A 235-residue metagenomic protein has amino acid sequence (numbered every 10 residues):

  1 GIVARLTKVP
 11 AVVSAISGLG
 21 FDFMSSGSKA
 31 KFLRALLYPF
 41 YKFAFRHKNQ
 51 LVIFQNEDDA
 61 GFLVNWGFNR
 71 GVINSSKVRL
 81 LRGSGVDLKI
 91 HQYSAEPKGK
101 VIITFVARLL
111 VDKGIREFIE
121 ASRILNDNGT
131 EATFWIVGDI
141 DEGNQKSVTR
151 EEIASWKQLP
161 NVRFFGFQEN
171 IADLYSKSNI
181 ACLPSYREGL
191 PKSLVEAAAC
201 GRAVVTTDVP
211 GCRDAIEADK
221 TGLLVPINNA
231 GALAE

Functional and structural regions predicted by a protein language model:
Y38-Q92, F105: Donor nucleotide-sugar binding/catalytic pocket of nucleotide-sugar-dependent glycosyltransferases
S84-V86, A95-K113, F118-R123, F134-V137: Conserved donor-binding/catalytic core segment of Leloir-type glycosyltransferases
V86, V106, T133-R150, F164: Glycosyltransferase donor-sugar binding loop
F167, Y186: Aromatic "clamp/platform" in nucleotide-sugar-dependent glycosyltransferases that forms part of the donor/acceptor
I171, P191-L194, C212: Short glycine/serine-rich donor-binding loops of glycosyltransferases
A181-C182, A197, V205: A short hydrophobic beta-strand element within the catalytic core of glycosyltransferases that build diverse glycans
A203-T206, I216: Short hydrophobic beta-strand element within catalytic cores of glycosyltransferases and related nucleotide-activated
E217-D219, L223-A230, E235: Conserved acidic donor-binding segment of nucleotide-sugar-dependent glycosyltransferases
